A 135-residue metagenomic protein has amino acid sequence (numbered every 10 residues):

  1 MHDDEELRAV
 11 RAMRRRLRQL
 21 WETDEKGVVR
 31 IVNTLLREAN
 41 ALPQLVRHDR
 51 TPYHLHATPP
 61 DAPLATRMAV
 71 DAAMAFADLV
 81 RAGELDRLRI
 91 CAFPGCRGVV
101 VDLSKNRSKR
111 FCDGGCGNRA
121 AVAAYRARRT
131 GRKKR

Functional and structural regions predicted by a protein language model:
M1-D102, R135: Short helix-coil boundary/hinge micro-motifs
R8-R11, R15, C116, A123-R126: Short alpha-helical segments used as structural interaction elements across diverse proteins
G98, L103, R119, A123: Cys/His-rich zinc-coordinating "finger/knuckle" motifs
N106-R119: Cysteine-rich micro-motifs
A120, A124-R135: Contiguous alpha-helical segments
